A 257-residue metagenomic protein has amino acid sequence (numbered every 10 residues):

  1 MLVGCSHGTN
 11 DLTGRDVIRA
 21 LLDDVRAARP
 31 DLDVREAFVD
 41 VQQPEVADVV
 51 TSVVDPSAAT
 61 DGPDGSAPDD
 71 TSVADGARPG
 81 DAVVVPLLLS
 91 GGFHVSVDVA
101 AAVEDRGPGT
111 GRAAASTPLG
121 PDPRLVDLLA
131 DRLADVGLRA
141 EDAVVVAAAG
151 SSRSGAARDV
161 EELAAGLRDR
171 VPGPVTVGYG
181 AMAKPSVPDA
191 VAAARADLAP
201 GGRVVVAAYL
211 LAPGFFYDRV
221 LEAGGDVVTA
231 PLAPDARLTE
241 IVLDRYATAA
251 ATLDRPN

Functional and structural regions predicted by a protein language model:
M1-N257: Active-site-proximal alpha-helix that buttresses catalytic centers in soluble enzyme cores
